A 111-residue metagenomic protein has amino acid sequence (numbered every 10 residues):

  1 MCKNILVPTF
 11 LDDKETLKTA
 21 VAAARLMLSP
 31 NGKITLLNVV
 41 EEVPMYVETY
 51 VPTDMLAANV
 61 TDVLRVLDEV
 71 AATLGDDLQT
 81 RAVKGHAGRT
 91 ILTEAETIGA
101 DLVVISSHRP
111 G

Functional and structural regions predicted by a protein language model:
M1-Y50: Small/aliphatic-rich secondary-structure junction motif
T35-L37, Q79-V83: General small-molecule cofactor/ligand-binding pocket signal
T53-R65: A short acidic, glycine-rich active-site loop that binds or catalyzes chemistry on phosphate/adenosine moieties
A82-T90: Charged docking surfaces used in two-component/phosphorelay signaling
I98: Active-site charged/polar residues at nucleotide-handling catalytic sites that mediate phosphoryl, nucleotidyl
I105-G111: Glycine-rich, Arg-bearing micro-motifs that act as flexible, cationic patches
